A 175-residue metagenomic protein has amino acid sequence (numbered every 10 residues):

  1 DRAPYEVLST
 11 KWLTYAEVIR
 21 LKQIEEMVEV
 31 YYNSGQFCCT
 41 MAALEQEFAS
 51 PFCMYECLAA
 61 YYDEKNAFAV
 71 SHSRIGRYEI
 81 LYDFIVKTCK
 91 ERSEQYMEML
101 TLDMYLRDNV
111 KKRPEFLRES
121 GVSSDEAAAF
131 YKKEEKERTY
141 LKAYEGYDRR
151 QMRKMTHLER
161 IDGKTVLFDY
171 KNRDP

Functional and structural regions predicted by a protein language model:
D1-R2: Flexible glycine/proline-rich, aromatic-decorated loop/lid segments
V7, Y15-V18: Polar, glycine-rich mid-to-C-terminal structural blocks that act as macromolecule-binding/assembly scaffolds
E17, E25-E26: A cross-taxonomic marker for long C-terminal extensions/tails that follow the last structured domain
L21: Conserved, mostly hydrophobic/aromatic
E26-P175: Radical SAM enzyme core and accessory elements
